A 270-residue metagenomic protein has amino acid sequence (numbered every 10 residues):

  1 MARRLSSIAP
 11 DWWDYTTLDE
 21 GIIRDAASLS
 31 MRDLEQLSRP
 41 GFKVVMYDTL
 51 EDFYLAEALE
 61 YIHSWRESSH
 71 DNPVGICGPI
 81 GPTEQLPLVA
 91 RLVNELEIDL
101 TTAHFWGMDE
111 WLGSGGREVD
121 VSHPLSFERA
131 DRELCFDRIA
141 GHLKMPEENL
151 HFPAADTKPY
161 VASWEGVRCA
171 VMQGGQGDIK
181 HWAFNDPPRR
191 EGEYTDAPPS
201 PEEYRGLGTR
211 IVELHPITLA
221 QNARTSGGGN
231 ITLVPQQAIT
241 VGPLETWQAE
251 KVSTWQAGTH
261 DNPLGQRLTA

Functional and structural regions predicted by a protein language model:
A2-T17, Q36, G41, Y47-T49 (+2 more regions): ATP/nucleoside-binding phosphotransfer catalytic cores, i.e., glycine-rich phosphate-binding loops
I23-V45, I98-Q173, T232-L233: Ligand-binding beta-strand-loop-alpha-helix segment within the catalytic cores of soluble metabolic enzymes
V45-S68, A155-K158: Helix-loop module immediately N-terminal to the HCX5R catalytic loop in PTP-like cysteine phosphatase domains
L59, P153-D196: ATP/pyrophosphate-binding catalytic subdomain of soluble kinases
E67-E97: Glycine-rich N-terminal segment of FAD-binding domains in flavoprotein oxidoreductases, spanning the beta-loop-helix
I76-L86, G175-H181, T259-D261: Gly/Ser/Thr-rich loops at beta-strand to alpha-helix junctions that form or flank small-molecule/cofactor-binding
V89-L100, S122-H123, P187-D196: A glycine- and small-aliphatic-rich helix-loop capping segment at beta-alpha/alpha-beta transitions that lines
A183-P235: Class I SAM-dependent methyltransferase SAM-binding "motif I" and its flanking Rossmann-like core
